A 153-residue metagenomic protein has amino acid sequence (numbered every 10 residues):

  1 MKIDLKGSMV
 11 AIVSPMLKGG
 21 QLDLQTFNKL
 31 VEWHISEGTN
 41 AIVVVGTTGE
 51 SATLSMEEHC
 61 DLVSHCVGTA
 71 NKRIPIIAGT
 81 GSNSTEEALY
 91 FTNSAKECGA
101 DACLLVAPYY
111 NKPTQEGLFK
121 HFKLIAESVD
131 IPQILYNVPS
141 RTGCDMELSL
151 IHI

Functional and structural regions predicted by a protein language model:
K2-V10, L17-D145: Active-site beta->alpha loop and helix N-cap motifs at the rims of alpha/beta catalytic domains
I151-I153: Conserved small/polar residues in nucleotide/adenosyl-binding loops
